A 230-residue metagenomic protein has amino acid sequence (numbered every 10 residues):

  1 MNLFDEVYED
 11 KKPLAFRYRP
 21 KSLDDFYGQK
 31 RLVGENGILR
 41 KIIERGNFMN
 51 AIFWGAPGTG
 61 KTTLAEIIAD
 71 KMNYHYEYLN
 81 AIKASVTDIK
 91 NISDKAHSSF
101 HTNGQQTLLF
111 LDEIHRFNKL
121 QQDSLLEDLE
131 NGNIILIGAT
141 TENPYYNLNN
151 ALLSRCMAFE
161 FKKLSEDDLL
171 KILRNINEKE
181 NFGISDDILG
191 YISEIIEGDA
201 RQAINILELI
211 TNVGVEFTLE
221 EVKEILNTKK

Functional and structural regions predicted by a protein language model:
M1-D10, K41-N80, D94-H97, L126-N131: Walker A/P-loop
M1-R45: A short, basic N-terminal segment
F4-D5, T59, T107-L108, F217-K230: N-terminal cationic and glycine-rich segments that engage phosphates or anionic surfaces
L32-G37, Y74-L108, K119: Short glycine-rich substrate-engagement loop in P-loop NTPases that contacts/grips substrate
R40-I43, L111, H115-S154: Conserved catalytic/switch belt of AAA+ P-loop NTPases
N80-I82, M157-L170: Conserved AAA+ ATPase "SRH/arginine-finger" region at the nucleotide-binding site
L170-L189: Helix-loop-helix "sensor" segment of P-loop NTPases
L189-I195, R201-V213, E221-E224: C-terminal helical "lid" of AAA+/P-loop NTPase domains
